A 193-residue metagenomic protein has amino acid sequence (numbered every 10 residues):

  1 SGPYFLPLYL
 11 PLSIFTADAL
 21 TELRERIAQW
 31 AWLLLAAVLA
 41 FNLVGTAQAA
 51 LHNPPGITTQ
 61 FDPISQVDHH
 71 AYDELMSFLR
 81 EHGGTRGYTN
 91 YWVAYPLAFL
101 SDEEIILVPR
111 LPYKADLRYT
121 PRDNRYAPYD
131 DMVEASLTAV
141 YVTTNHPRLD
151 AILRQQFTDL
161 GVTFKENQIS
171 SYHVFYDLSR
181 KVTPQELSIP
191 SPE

Functional and structural regions predicted by a protein language model:
S1-L8: Membrane-interface catalytic loops of GT-C/OST-like multi-pass glycosylation enzymes that act
L10, I14, Y91-W92, P147: Alpha-helix N-cap/helix-start capping motif
L10-R24: Transmembrane alpha-helical segments
F15, A28-A31, R86, I105-P109 (+1 more regions): Secondary-structure boundary/capping signal
L20-H52: Signature aromatic-anchored transmembrane alpha helix within multi-pass, membrane-resident enzymes that catalyze glycan
L39-A94: Membrane-embedded, lumen/periplasm-facing catalytic core of multi-pass transferases that use lipid-linked donors
D73-E81, D102-P192: Luminal/periplasmic acceptor-recognition loop/helix of membrane-associated glycosyltransferases
